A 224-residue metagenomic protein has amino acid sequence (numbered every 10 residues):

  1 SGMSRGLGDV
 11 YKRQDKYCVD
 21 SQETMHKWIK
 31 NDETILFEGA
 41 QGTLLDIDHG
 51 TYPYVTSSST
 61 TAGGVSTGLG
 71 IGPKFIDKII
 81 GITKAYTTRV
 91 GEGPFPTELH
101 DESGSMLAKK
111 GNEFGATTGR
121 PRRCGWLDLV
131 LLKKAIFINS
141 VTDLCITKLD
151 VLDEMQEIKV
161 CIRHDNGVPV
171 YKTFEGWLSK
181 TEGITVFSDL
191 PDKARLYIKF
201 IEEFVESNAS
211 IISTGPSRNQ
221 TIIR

Functional and structural regions predicted by a protein language model:
S1-Y11: Single conserved hydrophobic/aromatic residue that forms the stacking wall/gate of nucleotide- or nucleobase-binding
R5, D15-Q22, K74-I79, V90-T97 (+2 more regions): Flexible, glycine/charged-enriched surface loops at secondary-structure junctions
K12-W28, L190-Y197, E202: Phosphate-interacting basic helix/loop segments used at nucleotide- and nucleic-acid interfaces
D15-T60, L69: Acidic catalytic cores of enzymes that act on phosphate-bearing nucleotides/polynucleotides
F37-E38, T147, S213: Short beta-strand segments
D46-G50, V55-S57, V90-F95, Q156-V160 (+1 more regions): Short acidic, glycine/serine/threonine-rich loops at helix termini
G68-F174, T181-T185: A glycine- and small/hydrophobic-rich beta-loop-beta segment that serves as a flexible "lid/hinge" or phosphate-binding
E157-K159, D165-I223: Internal helix-turn-beta structural module
